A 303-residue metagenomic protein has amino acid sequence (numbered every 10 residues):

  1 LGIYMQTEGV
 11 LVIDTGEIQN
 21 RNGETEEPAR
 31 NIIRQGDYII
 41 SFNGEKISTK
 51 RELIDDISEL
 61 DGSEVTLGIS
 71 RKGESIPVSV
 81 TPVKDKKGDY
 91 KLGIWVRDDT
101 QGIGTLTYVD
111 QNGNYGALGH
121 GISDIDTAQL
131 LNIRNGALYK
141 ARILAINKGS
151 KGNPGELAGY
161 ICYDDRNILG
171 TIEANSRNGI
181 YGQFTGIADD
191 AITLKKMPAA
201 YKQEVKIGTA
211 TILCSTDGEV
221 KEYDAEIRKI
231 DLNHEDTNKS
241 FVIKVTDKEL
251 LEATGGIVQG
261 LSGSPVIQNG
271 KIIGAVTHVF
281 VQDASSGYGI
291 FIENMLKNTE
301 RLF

Functional and structural regions predicted by a protein language model:
L1, I54-I94: PDZ-domain C-terminal substructure recognizer with occasional recognition of PDZ-binding tails
G2-R34: PDZ/PDZ-like groove recognition
E8, Q35-G36, K206, S262 (+1 more regions): Short, flexible surface segments
E26, V258-L261: Short, small/polar residue-rich loop motifs at catalytic or cofactor-binding pockets
P28-K50, V266-N269, I273-H278: Conserved PDZ fold ligand-binding element
E45-D56, K221-D224, Q282-S286: Short, Lys/Arg- and Gly-enriched loop/turn segments at beta-strand edges
I76-P77, G116, I273-G274: Generic structural signal for well-ordered beta-strand positions
V83-G255, Q259, Q268-N269, T277 (+1 more regions): Serine endopeptidase catalytic core focused on the charge-relay Asp
